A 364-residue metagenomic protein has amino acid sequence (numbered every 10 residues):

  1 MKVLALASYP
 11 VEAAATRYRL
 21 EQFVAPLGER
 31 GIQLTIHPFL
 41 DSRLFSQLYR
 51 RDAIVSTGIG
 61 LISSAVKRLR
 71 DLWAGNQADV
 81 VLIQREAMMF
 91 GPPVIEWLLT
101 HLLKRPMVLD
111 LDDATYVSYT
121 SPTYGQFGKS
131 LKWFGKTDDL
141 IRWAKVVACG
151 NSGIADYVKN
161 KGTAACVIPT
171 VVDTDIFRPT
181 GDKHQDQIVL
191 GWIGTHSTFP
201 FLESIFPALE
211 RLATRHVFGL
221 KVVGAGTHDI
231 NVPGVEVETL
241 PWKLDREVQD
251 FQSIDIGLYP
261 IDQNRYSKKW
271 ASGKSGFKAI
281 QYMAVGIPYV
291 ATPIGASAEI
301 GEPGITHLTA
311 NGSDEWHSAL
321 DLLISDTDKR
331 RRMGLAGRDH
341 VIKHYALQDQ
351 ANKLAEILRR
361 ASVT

Functional and structural regions predicted by a protein language model:
S8, E12, R17, V81-K104 (+2 more regions): An aromatic- and histidine-rich active-site surface loop
V11-P26, I36, D173-I176, K183-S253: Conserved catalytic-core segment of nucleotide-activated headgroup transferases in glycan assembly
A65-Q77, G91, I95-D110, T115-S118 (+1 more regions): Membrane-proximal helix-turn-helix segments that form the acceptor-binding/catalytic region of lipid-linked
G153, V171: Carbohydrate-associated surface elements
P200, E238-A284, V290-G301: Nucleotide-sugar-dependent
G276, P303-D314, L322-D328: Conserved acidic donor-binding segment of nucleotide-sugar-dependent glycosyltransferases
L322, K329-H344, Q350-K353: A short, well-ordered alpha-helix in the C-terminal region of glycosyltransferases
L347-T364: C-terminal alpha-helical cap of glycosyltransferases
